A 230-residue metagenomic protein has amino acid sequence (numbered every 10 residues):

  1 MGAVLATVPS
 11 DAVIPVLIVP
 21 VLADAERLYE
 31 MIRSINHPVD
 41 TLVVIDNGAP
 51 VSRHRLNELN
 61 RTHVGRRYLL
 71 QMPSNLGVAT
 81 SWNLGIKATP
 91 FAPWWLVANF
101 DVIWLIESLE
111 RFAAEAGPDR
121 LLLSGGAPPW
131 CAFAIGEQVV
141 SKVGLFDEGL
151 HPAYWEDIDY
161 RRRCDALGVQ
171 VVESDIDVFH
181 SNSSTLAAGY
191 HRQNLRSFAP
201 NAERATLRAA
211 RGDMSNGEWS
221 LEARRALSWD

Functional and structural regions predicted by a protein language model:
A23-H37: Short, well-formed alpha-helical segments that are part of the catalytic scaffolds of diverse glycosyltransferases
D40-P50, L70-M72: Short beta-strand/loop segment that forms part of the nucleotide-sugar
I45-N57, D101-I103: A conserved acidic beta->alpha catalytic loop
M72-T89: Glycine-rich, basic loop-to-helix element that forms the pyrophosphate-binding segment of sugar-nucleotide handling
A92-I103: Short beta-strand-to-loop acidic/aromatic patch adjacent to the donor-nucleotide binding site
L109-G125: Conserved donor-nucleotide/metal-binding helix-loop-beta segment in metal-dependent transferases, i.e., the alpha-helix
E137-Y154, R163-V169, E173-S174: Aromatic-glycine-rich donor-binding/catalytic loop that engages nucleotide-sugar donors across glycosyltransferases
I158-D230: C-terminal catalytic/acceptor-binding lobe
